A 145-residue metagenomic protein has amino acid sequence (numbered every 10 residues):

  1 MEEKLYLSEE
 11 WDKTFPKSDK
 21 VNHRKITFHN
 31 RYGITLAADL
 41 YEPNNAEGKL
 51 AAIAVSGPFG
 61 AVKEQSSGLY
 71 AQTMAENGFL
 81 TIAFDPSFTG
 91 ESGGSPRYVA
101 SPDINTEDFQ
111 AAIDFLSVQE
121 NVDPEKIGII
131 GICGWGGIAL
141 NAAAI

Functional and structural regions predicted by a protein language model:
E3-G48: N-terminal cap/lid segment of alpha/beta-hydrolase-fold proteins
G48-P58: Short beta-strand element of the alpha/beta-hydrolase
G60-Q72, P86: The serine-hydrolase catalytic nucleophile loop
Q65, F88-A100: Glycine-rich "HGGG/HGxG" loop immediately N-terminal to the catalytic nucleophile of the alpha/beta-hydrolase
T73-G93: Conserved alpha/beta-hydrolase
V99-E120: Alpha/beta-hydrolase active-site loop
N121-C133: Alpha/beta-hydrolase fold nucleophile elbow
G136-I145: Short glycine-enriched nucleophile-adjacent loop and the immediately C-terminal alpha-helix near the catalytic center
